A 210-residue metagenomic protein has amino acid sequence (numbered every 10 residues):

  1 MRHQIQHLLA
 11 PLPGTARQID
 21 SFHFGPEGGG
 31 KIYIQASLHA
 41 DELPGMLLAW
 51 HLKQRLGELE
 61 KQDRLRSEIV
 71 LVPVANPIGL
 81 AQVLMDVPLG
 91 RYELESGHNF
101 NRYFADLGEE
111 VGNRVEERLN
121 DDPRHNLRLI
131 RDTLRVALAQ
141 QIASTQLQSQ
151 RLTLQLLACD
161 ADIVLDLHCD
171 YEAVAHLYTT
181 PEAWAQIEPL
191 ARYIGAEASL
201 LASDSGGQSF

Functional and structural regions predicted by a protein language model:
M1-F210: Structured catalytic-domain cores with a bias toward divalent-metal coordination
